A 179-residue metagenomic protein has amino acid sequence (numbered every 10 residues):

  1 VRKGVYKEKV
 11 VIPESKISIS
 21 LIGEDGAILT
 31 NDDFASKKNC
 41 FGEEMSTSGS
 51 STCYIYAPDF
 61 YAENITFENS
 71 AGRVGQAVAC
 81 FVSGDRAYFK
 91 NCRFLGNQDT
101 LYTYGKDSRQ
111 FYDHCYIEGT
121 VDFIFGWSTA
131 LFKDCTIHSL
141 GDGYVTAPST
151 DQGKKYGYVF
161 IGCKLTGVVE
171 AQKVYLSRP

Functional and structural regions predicted by a protein language model:
R2-P179: Sequence-level preference for short, compositionally simple segments enriched in small aliphatic or small polar residues
